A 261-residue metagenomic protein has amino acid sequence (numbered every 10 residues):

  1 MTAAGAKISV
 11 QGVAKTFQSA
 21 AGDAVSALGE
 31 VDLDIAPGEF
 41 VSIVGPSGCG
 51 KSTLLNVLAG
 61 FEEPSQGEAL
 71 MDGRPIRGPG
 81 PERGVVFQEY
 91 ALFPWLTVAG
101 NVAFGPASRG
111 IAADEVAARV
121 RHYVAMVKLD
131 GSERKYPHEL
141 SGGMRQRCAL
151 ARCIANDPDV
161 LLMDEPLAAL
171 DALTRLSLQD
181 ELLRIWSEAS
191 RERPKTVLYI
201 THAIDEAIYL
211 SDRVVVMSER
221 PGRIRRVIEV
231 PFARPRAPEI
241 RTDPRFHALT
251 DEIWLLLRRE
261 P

Functional and structural regions predicted by a protein language model:
V44-P46: The feature captures the beta-strand-to-loop junction immediately N-terminal to the Walker
A59: Helix-to-loop junction immediately C-terminal to a conserved catalytic motif
G67-P79: Conserved ABC transporter NBD signature motif
F87, A99-A107, A117, R121 (+1 more regions): Short helical segment in ABC ATPase nucleotide-binding domains corresponding to the A-loop/adjacent helical element
A112-S132, R184: Conserved ABC ATPase "signature" region
K135-H138, N156: Conserved signature/switch motifs of ABC ATPase nucleotide-binding domains
L150: Hydrophobic anchor residue at the start of the ABC signature
